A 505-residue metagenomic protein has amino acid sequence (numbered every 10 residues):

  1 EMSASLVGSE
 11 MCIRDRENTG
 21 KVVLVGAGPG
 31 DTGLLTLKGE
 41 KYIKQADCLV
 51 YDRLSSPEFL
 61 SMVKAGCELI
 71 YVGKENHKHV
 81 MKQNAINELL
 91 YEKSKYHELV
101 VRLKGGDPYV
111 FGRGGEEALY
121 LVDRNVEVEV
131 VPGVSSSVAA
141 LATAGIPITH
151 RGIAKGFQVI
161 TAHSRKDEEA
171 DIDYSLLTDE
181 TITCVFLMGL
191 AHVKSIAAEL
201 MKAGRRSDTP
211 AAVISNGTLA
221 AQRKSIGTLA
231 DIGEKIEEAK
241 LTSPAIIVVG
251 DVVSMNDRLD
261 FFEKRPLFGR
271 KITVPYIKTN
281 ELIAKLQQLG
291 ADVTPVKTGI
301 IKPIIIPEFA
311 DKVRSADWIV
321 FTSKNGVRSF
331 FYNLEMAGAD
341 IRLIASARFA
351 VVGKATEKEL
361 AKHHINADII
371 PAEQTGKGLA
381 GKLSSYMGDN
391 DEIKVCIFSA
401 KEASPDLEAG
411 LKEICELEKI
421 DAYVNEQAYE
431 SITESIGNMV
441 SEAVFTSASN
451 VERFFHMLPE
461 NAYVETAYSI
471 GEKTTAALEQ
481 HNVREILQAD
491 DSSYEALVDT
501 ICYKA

Functional and structural regions predicted by a protein language model:
E1-D15: Single conserved hydrophobic/aromatic residue that forms the stacking wall/gate of nucleotide- or nucleobase-binding
S5, Y42, L177, K312 (+1 more regions): Structural alpha-helical scaffold elements that stabilize or flank donor/cofactor-binding regions in carbohydrate
D15-E75, L176: Glycine-rich, flexible N-terminal cofactor/catalytic loop recognition
P29-G30, K82-N87, S94-Y96, V213 (+2 more regions): Signature of uroporphyrinogen-III synthase
D31, Y109-E180, S225, I369-Q374: Class I SAM-dependent methyltransferase SAM-binding "motif I" and its flanking Rossmann-like core
Y51-D52, Y71, V101-G105, V128-G133 (+7 more regions): General beta-strand structural signal in soluble alpha/beta enzymes
P57-L89, K93-Y96, R205-P210, A339-R348: P-loop/Walker A phosphate-binding loop and immediately adjacent motor/lid segment at beta-alpha junctions
D167-A212: Conserved anion/nucleotide-ligand pocket segment
